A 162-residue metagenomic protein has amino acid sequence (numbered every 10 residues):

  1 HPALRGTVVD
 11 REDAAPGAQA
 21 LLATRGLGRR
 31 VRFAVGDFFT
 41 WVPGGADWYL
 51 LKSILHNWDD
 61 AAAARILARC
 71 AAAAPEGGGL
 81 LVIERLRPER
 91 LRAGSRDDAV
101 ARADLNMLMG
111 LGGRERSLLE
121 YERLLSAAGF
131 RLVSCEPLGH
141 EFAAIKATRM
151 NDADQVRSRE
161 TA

Functional and structural regions predicted by a protein language model:
H1-A162: Alpha-helical subdomain
